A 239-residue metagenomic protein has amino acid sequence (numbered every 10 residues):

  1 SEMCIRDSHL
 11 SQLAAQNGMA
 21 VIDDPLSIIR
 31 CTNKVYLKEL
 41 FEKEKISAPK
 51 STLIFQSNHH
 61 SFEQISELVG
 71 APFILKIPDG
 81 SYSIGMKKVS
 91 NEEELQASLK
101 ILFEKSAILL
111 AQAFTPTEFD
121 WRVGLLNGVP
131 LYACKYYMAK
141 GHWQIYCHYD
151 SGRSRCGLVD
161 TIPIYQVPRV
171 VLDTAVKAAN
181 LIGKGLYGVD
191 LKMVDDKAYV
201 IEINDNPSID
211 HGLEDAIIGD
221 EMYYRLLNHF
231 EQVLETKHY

Functional and structural regions predicted by a protein language model:
E2-I5: Short, small-residue-biased leader/transition segments that mark boundaries at the very start of proteins
D7-L10, A175: Aromatic/hydrophobic pocket-lining residues that form π-stacking "cages" and hydrophobic walls in ligand
N17-M19: A short helix->loop->beta-strand "cap" motif at the edges of active sites that frequently abuts
L26-W121, R169-D173: Active-site nucleotide/adenylate-binding loops and adjacent lid/helix of ATP-dependent enzymes
F73, P130-Y132, Y187, Y199-E202: Protein kinase-like catalytic core scaffold
K87-A179: Phosphate-binding site of ATP-dependent enzymes
Q112, R122, K184-D195: A short glycine-rich, hydrophobically flanked beta-strand micro-motif that places a catalytic Asp/Glu for divalent metal
Y165-Q166, N180, M193-Y239: C-terminal active-site "lid" helix and adjoining low-complexity regulatory extension at the edge of ATP-using catalytic
